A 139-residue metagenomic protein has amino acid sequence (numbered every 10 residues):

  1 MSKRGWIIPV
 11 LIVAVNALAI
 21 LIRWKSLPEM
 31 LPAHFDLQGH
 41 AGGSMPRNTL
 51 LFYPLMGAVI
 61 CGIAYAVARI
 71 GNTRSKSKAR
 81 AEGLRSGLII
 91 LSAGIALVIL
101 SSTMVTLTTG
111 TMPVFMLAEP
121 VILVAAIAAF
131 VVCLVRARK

Functional and structural regions predicted by a protein language model:
M1-V13: Alpha-helical transmembrane segments and their helix-start/interface "positive-inside/aromatic belt" motifs in integral
W6-I8, I22, F52-A58, I63-Y65 (+1 more regions): Select subsegments of transmembrane alpha-helices in polytopic membrane proteins, especially boundary-proximal
I12-L21, M56-A68, P120-V135: Hydrophobic core of alpha-helical transmembrane segments in multi-pass integral membrane proteins
L18-S26, I99-T106: C-terminal TM-helix exit segments that contain a strictly Trp-centered aromatic cap at the helix terminus
I22-L51: Active-site and channel-lining beta-strand-loop segments that bind or position nucleotide-derived/phosphorylated
I63-R74, I99-V105: Membrane-helix exit/interface motif
R69-L91: Cytoplasmic juxtamembrane regions at transmembrane-helix boundaries
L100-K139: Alpha-helical transmembrane segments of multi-pass integral membrane proteins, characterized by long hydrophobic
